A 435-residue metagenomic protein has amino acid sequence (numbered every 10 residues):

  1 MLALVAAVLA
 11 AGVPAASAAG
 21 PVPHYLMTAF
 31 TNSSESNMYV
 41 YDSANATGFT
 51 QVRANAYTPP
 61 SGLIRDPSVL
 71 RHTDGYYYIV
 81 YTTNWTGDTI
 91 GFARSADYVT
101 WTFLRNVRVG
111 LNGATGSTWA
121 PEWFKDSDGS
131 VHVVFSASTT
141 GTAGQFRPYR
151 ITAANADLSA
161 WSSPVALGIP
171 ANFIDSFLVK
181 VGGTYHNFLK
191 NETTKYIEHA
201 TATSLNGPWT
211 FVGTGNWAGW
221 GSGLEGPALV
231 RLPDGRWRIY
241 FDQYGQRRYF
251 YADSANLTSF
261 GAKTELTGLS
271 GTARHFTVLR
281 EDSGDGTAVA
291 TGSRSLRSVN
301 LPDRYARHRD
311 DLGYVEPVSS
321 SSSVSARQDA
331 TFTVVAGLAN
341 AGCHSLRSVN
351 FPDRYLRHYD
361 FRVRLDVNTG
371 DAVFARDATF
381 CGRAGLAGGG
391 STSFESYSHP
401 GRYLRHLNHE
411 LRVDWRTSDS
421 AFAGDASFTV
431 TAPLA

Functional and structural regions predicted by a protein language model:
M1-A18: Secretory targeting and sorting signals
A3, D88-I90, P148, F351 (+1 more regions): Short Gly/charged-rich anion-binding patches and loops
V8, A29-F30, R71, K125 (+9 more regions): Compositionally biased, low-complexity repeat tracts
V13, G20-V22, T58-P59, D66 (+11 more regions): Intrinsic-disorder/low-complexity coil detector
A19-S293, T379-C381: Carbohydrate-active catalytic/glycan-binding domains of CAZyme proteins, especially the secreted or lumenal ectodomains
A290-A435: Lectin-like carbohydrate-binding module/patch detector with strong preference for beta-trefoil
